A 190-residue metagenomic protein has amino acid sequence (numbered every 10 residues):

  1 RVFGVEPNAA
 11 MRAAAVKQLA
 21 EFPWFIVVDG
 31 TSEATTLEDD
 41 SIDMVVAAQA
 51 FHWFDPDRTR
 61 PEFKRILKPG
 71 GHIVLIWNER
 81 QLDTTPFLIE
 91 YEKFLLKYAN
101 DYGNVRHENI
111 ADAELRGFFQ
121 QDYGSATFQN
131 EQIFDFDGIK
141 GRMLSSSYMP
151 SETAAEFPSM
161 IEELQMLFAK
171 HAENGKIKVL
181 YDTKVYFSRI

Functional and structural regions predicted by a protein language model:
R1-T35: Class I SAM-dependent methyltransferase SAM/SAH-binding core
G4, V27, D43, L75 (+1 more regions): Conserved SAM-binding loop
E33-M44: A short acidic, Gly/Pro-enriched loop at the edge of an enzyme's catalytic core that lines a small-molecule cofactor
A47-A48, P56: A short beta-strand submotif of the Rossmann-like class I SAM-dependent methyltransferase core that lines
F54-F63: A short, conserved alpha-helix within the catalytic core of class I
K64-Q132: Conserved catalytic/acceptor-binding region of the Class I
N109-I190: Conserved Class I S-adenosyl-L-methionine
